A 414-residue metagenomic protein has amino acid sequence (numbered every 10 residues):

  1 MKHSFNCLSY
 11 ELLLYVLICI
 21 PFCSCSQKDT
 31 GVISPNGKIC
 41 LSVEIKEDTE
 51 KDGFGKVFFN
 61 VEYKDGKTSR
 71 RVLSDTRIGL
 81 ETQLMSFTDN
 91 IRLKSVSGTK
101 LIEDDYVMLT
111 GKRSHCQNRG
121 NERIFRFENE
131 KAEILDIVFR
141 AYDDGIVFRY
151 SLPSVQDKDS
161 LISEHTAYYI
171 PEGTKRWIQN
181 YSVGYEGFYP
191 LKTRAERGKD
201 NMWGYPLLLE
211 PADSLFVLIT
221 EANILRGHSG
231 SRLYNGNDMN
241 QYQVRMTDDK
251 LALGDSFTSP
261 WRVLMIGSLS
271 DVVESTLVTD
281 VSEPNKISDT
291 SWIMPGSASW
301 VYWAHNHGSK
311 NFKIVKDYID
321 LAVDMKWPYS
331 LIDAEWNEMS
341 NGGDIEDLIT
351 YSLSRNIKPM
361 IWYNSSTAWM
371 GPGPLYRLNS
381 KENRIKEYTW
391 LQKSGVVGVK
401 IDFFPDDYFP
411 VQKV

Functional and structural regions predicted by a protein language model:
K2-L13: Bacterial N-terminal signal peptides that target proteins for export
E11-P21: Bacterial N-terminal signal peptides
I20-T30: Bacterial Sec-dependent signal peptides at the C-terminal "C-region" and cleavage site
K28-V278: N-terminal accessory beta-strand-rich subdomains and adjacent acidic, glycine-rich linkers that precede catalytic cores
Y150, A322, D402: Conserved, mostly hydrophobic/aromatic
H165, R194, P206-L208, I319 (+2 more regions): Short amphipathic alpha-helical segments and helix-helix/interface helices
G254-Y329: An acidic-aromatic substrate-binding cleft motif
D333-V414: Aromatic- and carboxylate-enriched substrate-binding clefts and catalytic-loop regions of carbohydrate-active enzymes
